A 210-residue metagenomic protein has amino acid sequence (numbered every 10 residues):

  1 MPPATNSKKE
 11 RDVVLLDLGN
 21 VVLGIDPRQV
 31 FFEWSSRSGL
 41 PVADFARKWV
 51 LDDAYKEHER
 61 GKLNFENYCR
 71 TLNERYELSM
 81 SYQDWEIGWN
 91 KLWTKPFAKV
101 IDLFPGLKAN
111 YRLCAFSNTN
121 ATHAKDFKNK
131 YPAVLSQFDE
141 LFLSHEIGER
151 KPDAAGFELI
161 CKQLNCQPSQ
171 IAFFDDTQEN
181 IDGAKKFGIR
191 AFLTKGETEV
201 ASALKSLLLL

Functional and structural regions predicted by a protein language model:
P2-V50, R75, K186-F187: Active-site neighborhood of HAD-like aspartate-dependent phosphohydrolases
D17-N20, G61, L107, A115 (+2 more regions): Generic structural signal for small/hydrophobic residues in well-ordered secondary structure, especially within
A43-D44, S136-E140, P168-I171: Short acidic capping loops at alpha-helix termini that bridge into adjacent secondary structure
Y55-W85: A metal-dependent, Asp-based hydrolase signature
M80-C114, A154, E197: Short, acidic loop-to-helix structural element flanking the phosphoryl-transfer center in phosphate-processing enzymes
K99-E146: Substrate-recognition/cap helix-loop segment adjacent to the acidic, metal-dependent catalytic center of Asp-based
R150-Q178: Conserved Lys-Pro-Asp/Glu-containing loop-to-beta segment of HAD-superfamily phosphomonoesterases, centered on
P168-K205: Acidic, Mg2+-coordinating phosphoryl-transfer loop and its flanking beta/alpha structural elements, shared across
